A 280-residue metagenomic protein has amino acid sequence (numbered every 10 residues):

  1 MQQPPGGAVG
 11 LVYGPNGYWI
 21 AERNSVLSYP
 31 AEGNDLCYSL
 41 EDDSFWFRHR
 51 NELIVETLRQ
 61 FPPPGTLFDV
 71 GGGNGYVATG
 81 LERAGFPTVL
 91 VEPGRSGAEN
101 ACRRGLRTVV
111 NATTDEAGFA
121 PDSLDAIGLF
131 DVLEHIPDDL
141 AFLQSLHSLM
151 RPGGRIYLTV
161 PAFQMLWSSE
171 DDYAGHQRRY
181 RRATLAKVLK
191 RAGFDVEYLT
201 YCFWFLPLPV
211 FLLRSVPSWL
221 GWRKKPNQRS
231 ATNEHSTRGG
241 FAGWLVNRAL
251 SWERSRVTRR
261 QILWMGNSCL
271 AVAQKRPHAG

Functional and structural regions predicted by a protein language model:
M1-D122, A126-F130, L140-L143, G240 (+4 more regions): Conserved N-terminal segment of class I S-adenosyl-L-methionine
L36, Y76, Y198-L250, W264-S268: Conserved catalytic loop of SAM-dependent methyltransferase domains
Y38-L40, I156-K190: Short, glycine-/aromatic-enriched active-site segment of Class I SAM-dependent methyltransferases
P62, P137, R151, F194: Short conserved AdoMet
D131, H135: A short His-aromatic
I136-L140, V160: A structural helix-start
L140-R155: A short glycine-rich, Lys/Arg-flanked "PGG" loop and its adjoining helix->strand segment in the class I
A186-T200, N247-W252, Q274: A SAM-dependent methyltransferase catalytic signature shared across enzymes that methylate proteins
